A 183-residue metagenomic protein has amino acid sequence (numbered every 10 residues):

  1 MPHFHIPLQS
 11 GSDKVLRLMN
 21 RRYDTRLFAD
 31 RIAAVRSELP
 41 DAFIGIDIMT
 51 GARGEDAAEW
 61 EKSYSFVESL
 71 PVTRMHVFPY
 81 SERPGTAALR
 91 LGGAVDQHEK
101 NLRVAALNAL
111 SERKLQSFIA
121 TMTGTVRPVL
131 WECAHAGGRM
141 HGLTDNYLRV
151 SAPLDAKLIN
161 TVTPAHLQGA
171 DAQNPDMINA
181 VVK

Functional and structural regions predicted by a protein language model:
M1-R74, Y80-E99: Conserved non-cysteine loop/helix-boundary elements of the Radical SAM core domain that shape
F4-I6, M75, W131, H166-L167: OB-fold and OB-like beta-barrel modules that bind single-stranded nucleic acids
R90-K183: Terminal RNA-binding accessory module
